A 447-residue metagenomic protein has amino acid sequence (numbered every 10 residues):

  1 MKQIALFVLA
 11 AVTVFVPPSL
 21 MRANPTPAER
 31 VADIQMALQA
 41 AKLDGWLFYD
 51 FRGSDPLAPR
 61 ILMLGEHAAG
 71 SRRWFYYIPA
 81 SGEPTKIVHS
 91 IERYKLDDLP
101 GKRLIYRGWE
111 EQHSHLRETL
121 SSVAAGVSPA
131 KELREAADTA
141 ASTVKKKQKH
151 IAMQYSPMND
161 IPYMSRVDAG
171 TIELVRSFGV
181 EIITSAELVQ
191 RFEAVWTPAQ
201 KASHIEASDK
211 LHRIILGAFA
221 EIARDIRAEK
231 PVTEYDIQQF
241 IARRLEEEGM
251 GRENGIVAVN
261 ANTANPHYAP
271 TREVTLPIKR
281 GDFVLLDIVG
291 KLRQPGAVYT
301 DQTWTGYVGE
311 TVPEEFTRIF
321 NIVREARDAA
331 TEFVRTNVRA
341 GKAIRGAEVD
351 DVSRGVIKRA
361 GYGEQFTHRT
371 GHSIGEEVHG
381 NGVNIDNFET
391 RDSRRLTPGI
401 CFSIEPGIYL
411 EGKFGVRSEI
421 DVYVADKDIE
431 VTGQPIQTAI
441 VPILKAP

Functional and structural regions predicted by a protein language model:
M1-I4: Positively charged n-region of N-terminal signal peptides that target proteins for export
L6-F7, Y409: Short amphipathic alpha-helical "recognition" segments used for binding
F7-V16: Bacterial N-terminal signal peptides
M21-P447: Active-site neighborhoods and metal-handling regions in enzymes and metal-associated proteins
